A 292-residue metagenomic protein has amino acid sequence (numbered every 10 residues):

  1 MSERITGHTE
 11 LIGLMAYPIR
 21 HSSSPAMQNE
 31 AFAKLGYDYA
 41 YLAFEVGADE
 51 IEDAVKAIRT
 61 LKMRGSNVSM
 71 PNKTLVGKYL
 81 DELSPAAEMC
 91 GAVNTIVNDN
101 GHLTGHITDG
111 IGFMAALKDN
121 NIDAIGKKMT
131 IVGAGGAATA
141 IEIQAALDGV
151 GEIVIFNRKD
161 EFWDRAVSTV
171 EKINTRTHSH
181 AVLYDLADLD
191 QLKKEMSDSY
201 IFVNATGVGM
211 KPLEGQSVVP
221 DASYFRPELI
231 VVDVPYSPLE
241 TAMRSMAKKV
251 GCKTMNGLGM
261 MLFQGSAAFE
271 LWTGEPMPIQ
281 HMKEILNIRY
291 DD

Functional and structural regions predicted by a protein language model:
R4-N120: Phosphate/diphosphate ligand-binding glycine-rich loop within oxidoreductases
P18, R158-F162, S237: Residues in the short beta-alpha loop(s) of Rossmann-like NAD(P)-binding domains
M70, G207-V208, L258-G259: Short secondary-structure boundary segments
D99, I122-K128, F225-P227: Short helix-loop-beta connector
I125-S197, I201: Glycine-rich phosphate/diphosphate-binding loop of Rossmann-like nucleotide-binding domains
S179-T254: Rossmann-like adenosine-cofactor binding region
E228-I230, V234-D292: Adenosine-phosphate binding glycine-rich loop
